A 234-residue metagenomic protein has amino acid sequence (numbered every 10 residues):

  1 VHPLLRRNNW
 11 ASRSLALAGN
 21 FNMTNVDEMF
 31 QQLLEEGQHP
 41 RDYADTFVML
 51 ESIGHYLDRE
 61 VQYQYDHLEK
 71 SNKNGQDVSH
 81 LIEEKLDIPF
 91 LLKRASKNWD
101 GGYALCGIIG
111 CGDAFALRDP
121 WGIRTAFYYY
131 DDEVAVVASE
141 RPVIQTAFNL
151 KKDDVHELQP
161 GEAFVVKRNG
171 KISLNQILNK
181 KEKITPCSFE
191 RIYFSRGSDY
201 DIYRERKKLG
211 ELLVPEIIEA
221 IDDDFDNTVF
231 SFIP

Functional and structural regions predicted by a protein language model:
V1-Q159, V165-P234: Conserved short alpha-helical segments that host acidic/polar catalytic motifs at enzyme active sites
